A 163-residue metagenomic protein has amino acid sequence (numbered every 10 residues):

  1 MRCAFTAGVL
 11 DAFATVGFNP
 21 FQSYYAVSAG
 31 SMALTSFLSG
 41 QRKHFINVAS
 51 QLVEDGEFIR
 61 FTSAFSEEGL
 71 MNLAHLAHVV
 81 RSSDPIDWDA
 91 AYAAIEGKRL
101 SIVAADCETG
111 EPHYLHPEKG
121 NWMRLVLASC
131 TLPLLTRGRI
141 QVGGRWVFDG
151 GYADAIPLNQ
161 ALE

Functional and structural regions predicted by a protein language model:
M1-Y25, T35-E163: Patatin-like phospholipase
A26, G30: Gly/Ala-rich beta-loop-alpha elbow adjacent to hydrolase catalytic centers
